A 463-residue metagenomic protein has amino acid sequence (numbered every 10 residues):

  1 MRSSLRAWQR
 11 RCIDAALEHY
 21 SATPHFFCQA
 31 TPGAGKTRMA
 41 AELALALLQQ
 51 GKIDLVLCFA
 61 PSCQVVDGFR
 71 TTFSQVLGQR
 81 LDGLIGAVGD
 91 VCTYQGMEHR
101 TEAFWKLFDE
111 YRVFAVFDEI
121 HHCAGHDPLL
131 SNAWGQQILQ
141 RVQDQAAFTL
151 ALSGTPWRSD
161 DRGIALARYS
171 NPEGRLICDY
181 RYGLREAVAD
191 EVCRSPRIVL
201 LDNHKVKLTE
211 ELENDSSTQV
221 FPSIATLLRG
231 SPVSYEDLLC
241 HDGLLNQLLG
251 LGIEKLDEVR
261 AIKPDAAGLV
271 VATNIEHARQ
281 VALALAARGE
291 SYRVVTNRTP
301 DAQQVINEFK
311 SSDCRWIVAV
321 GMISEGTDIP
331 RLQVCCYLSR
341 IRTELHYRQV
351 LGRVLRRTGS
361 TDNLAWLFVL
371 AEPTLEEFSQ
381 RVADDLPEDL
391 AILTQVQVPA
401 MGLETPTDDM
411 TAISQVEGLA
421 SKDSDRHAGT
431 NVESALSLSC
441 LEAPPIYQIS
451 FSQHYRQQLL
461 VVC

Functional and structural regions predicted by a protein language model:
M1-Q29: Conserved pre-motif I regulatory segment
A34-L47, K52-S74, T273-E276: Conserved Walker A/P-loop ATP-binding site and its immediately adjacent core in helicase/helicase-like ATPase domains
R70-F108: Inter-Walker segment of RecA-like/P-loop motor cores
K106-A151, T155: SF2 helicase catalytic motif II
D161-I262: Interdomain helical connector at the RecA1-RecA2 junction of SF1/SF2 helicase-like NTPases
L238-C240, L244-Q247, L251, K255 (+1 more regions): Long, largely alpha-helical accessory region at the distal end of helicase-like NTP-driven motors
T273-T296: Conserved helicase motor "Helicase C" RecA-like lobe of SF1/SF2 P-loop NTPases
S291-Q395: Conserved RecA-like P-loop NTPase helicase motor core
